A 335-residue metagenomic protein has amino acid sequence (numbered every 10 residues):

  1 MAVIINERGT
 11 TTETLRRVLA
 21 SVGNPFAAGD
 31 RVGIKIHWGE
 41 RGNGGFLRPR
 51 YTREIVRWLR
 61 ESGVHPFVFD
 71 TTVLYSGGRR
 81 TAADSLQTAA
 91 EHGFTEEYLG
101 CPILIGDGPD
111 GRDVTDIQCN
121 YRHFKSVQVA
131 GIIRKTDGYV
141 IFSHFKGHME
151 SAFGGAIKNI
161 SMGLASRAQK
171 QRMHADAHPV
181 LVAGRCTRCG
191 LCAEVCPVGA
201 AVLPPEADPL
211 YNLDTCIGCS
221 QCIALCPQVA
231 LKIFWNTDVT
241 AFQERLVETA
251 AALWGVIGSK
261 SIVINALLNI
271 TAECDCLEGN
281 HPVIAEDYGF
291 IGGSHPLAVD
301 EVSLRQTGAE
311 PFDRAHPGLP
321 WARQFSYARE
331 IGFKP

Functional and structural regions predicted by a protein language model:
M1-D70, Y75-P335: Extended, low-polarity segments enriched in aliphatic/aromatic residues
